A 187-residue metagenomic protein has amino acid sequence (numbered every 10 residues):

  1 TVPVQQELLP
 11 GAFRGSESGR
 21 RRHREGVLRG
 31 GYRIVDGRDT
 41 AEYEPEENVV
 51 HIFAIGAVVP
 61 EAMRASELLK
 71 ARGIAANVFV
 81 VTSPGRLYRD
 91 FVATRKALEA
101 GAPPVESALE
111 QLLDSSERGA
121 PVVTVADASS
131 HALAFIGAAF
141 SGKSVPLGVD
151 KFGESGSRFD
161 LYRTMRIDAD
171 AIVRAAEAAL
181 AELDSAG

Functional and structural regions predicted by a protein language model:
T1-G187: Thiamine diphosphate
